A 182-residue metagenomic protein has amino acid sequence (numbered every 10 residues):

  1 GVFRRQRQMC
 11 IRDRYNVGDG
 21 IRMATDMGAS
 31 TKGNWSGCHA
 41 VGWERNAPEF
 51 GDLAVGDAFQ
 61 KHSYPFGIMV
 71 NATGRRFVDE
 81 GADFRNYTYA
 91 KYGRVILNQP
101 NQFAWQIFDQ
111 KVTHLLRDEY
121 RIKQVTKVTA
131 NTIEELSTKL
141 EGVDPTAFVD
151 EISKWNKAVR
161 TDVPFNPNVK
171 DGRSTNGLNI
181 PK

Functional and structural regions predicted by a protein language model:
G1-I11: Single conserved hydrophobic/aromatic residue that forms the stacking wall/gate of nucleotide- or nucleobase-binding
R5, D19-G20: Extended, hydrophobic alpha-helical segments in both membrane/secreted and soluble proteins
R14-V17, T25-K182: Mobile, glycine/GP-rich and aromatic-enriched active-site lid/loop segments adjacent to catalytic centers
